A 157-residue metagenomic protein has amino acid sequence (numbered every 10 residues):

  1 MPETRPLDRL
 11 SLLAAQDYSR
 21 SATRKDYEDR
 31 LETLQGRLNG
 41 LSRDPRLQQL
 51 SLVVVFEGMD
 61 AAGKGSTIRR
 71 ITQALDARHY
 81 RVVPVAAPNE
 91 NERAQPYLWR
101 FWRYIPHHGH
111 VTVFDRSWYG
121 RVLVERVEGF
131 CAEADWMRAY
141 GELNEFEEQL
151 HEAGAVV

Functional and structural regions predicted by a protein language model:
M1-V157: Glycine-rich phosphate-binding loop of ATP-dependent small-molecule kinases
